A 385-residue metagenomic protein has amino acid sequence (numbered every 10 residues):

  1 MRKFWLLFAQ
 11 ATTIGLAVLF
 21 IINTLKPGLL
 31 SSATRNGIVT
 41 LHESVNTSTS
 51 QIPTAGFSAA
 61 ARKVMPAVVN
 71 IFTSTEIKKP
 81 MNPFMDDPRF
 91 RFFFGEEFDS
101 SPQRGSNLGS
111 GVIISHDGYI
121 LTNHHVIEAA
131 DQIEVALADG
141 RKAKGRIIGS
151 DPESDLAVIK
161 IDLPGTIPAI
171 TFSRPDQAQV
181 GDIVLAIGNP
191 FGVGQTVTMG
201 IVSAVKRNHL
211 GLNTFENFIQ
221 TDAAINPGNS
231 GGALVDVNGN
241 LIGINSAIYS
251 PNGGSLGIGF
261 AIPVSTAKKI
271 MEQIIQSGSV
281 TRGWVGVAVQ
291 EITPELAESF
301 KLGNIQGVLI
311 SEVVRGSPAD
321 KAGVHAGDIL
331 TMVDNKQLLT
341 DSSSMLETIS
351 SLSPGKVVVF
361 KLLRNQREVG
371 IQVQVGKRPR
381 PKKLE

Functional and structural regions predicted by a protein language model:
R2-Q306, S311-R315, A322, V333-K336 (+3 more regions): Serine-dependent protease modules
G327: Conserved catalytic motifs of ABC-family nucleotide-binding domains
L330: Short alpha-helical segments in extracytoplasmic peptidoglycan/chitin-binding modules and envelope-associated proteins
